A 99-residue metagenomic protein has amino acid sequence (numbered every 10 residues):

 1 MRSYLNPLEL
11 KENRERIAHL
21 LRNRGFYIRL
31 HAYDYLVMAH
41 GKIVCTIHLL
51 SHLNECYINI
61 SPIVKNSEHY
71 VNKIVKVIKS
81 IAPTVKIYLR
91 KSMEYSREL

Functional and structural regions predicted by a protein language model:
R2, E15, N23, S51-L99: C-terminal basic regulatory modules in eukaryotic proteins
R2-R29: Negatively charged, low-complexity tracts enriched in Asp/Glu with abundant Ser/Thr
P7, R29, L36-M38, K73 (+2 more regions): Generic signature of intrinsically disordered, low-complexity segments enriched in small/polar residues
N23, Y27-I47: Ser/Thr-rich, low-complexity intrinsically disordered terminal regions
